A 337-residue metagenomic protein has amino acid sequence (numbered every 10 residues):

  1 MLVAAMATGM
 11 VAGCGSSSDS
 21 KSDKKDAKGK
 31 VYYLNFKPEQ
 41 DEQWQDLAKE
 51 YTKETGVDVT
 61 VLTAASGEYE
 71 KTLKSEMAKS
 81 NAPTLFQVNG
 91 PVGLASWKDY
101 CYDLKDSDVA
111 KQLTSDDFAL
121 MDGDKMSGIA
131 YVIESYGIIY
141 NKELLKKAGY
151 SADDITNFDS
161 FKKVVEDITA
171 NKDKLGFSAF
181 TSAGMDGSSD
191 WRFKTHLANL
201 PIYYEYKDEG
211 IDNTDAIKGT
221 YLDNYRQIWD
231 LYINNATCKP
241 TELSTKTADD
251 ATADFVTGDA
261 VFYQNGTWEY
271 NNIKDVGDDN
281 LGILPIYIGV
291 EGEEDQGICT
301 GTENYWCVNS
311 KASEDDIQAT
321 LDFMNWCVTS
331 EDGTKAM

Functional and structural regions predicted by a protein language model:
A7-T8, A12-G93, V109-K111, S244 (+3 more regions): Conserved N-terminal structural module of periplasmic/extracytoplasmic solute-binding proteins
K53-E54, A148, D275-M337: Extracytoplasmic/periplasmic substrate-recognition and gating elements
T63-T72, T156-S160, L243-T257: Short helix-initiation/N-cap motifs at beta->coil->alpha
T84-Q87, V261-N265, G282: Paired acidic/hydrophobic, glycine-rich loop segments that form the ligand-binding mouth/hinge of periplasmic-binding
N89-Y140, R192, A198, G282-P285: Hinge/lid segment of periplasmic solute-binding proteins
D103-D117, F180, G184-G187, I202-Q227 (+2 more regions): Short, solvent-exposed loop/beta-turn-alpha elements that line the ligand-binding surface or hinge of extracytoplasmic
S127-Y131, Y136, K162-T214, A260: Extracytoplasmic/periplasmic solute-binding protein
V165-E166, I211-S244: Glycine-centered hinge/linker elements that transmit conformational signals in sensory and ligand-binding systems
